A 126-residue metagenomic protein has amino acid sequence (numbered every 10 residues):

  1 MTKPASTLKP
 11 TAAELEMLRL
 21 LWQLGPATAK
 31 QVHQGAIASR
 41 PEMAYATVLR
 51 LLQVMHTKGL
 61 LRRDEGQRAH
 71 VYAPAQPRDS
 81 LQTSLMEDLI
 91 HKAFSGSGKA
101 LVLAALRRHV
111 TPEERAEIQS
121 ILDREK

Functional and structural regions predicted by a protein language model:
M1-L20, P77-S80: Short alpha-helical segments that sit at the start of domains
T11, G66-L85: Short, cationic-aromatic polyanion-contact patches
A27-A36: Short acidic, hydrophobic short linear motifs in intrinsically disordered regions
V54: Alpha-helical DNA-recognition elements
G59: Glycine-centered, phosphate/nucleic-acid-interacting loop/turn motifs that mediate DNA/RNA or nucleotide
R63: Short beta-strand "wing" residues that participate in macromolecule-binding interfaces
L85-R124: Amphipathic alpha-helical dimerization/coiled-coil segments that flank or bridge DNA-binding/regulatory modules
